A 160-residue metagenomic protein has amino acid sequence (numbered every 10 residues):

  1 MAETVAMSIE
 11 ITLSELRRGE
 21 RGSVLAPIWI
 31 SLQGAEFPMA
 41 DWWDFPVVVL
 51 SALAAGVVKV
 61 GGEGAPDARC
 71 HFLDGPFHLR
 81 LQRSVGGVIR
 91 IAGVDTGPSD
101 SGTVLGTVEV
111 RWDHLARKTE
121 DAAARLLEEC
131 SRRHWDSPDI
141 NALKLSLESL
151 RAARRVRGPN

Functional and structural regions predicted by a protein language model:
A2-L73: N-terminal low-complexity, intrinsically disordered segments
I9-I11, L81, I89-I91: Hydrophobic beta-strand residues in large extracellular and virion-surface proteins
L25-P27, G86-I89: A generic structural signal for beta-strand entry/edge sites
Q33-W42, A92-V110: DNA polymerase sliding clamps and clamp-related checkpoint/processivity subunits
V47-A55, I89-I91, H114-R117: Short, surface-exposed linear segments at secondary-structure transitions and domain or protein termini
V57-K59, G97-S99, D121: Short, surface-exposed, polar/charged, turn-prone segments marking secondary-structure boundaries
D67-V88: Short, structured protein-protein interaction patches enriched in aromatics and acidic/basic residues, typified by
D100-N160: Mixed-charge, glycine-accented linear interaction segment located at domain edges/termini
